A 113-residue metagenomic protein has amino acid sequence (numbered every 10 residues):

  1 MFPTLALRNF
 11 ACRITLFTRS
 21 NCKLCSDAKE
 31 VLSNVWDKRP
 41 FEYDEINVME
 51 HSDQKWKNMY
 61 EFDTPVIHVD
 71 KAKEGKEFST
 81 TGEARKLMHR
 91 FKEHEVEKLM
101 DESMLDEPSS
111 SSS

Functional and structural regions predicted by a protein language model:
M1-I14, D101-S113: Eukaryotic N-terminal low-complexity, Ser/Thr- and Lys/Arg-rich leader segments that predominantly function as
P3-R39: Local sequence-structure signature of Cys/Sec-based thiol-disulfide redox active-site neighborhoods
P40-Q54: Thiol-based oxidoreductase modules, predominantly thioredoxin-like and allied folds used for disulfide exchange
H51-K55, F62, F91: Residues at secondary-structure transition points
Q54-N58, K73-G75: Short, charge-rich, low-complexity interaction segments located in flexible loops at or near secondary-structure
N58-D70: Structural micro-motif
V69-S111: Non-catalytic, surface beta->alpha helical segment in thiol-disulfide oxidoreductase systems
